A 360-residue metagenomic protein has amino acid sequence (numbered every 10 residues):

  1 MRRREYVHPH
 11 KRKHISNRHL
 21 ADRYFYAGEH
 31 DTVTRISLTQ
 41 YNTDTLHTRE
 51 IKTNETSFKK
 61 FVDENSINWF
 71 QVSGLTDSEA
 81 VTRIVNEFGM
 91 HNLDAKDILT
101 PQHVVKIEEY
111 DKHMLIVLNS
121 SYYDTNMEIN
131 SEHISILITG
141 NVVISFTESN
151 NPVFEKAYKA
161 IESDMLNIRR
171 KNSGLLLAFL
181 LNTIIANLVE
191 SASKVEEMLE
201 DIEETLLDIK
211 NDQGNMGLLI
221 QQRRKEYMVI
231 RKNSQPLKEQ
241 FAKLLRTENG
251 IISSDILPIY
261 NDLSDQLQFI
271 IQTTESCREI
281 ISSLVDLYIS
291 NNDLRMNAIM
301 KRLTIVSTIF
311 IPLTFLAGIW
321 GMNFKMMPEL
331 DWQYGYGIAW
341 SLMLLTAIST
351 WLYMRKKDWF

Functional and structural regions predicted by a protein language model:
M1-R246, I251-S253, D262, Q266-T273 (+1 more regions): Peripheral, non-transmembrane regulatory/ligand-interaction domains of membrane transport proteins
R2, V7, D265-F360: Hydrophobic alpha-helical transmembrane segments and their immediately adjacent juxtamembrane loops
V153, D255, I259, Q333-G337: Short acidic-hydrophobic sequence patches enriched in Asp/Glu that either
Q213, I220, S253, Y260 (+3 more regions): Short hydrophobic alpha-helix at the HAMP-DHp boundary and the N-terminal turn of the DHp
A242-L257, S283-N292: Long amphipathic alpha-helical coiled-coil segments
